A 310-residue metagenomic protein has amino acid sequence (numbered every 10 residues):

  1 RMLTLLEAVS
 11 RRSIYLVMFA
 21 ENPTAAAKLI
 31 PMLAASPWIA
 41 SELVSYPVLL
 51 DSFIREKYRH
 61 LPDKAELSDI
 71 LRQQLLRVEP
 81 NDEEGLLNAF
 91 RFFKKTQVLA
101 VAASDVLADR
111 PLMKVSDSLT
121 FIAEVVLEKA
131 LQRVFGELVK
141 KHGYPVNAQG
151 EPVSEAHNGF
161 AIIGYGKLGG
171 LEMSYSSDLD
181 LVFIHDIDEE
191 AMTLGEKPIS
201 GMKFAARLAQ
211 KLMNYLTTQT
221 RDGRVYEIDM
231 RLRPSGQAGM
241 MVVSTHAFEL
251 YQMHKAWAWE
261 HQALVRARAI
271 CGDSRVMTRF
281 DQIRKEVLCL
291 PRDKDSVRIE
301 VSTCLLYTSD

Functional and structural regions predicted by a protein language model:
R1-S309: A nucleotide- and high-energy phosphate-metabolite-utilizing enzyme signature
